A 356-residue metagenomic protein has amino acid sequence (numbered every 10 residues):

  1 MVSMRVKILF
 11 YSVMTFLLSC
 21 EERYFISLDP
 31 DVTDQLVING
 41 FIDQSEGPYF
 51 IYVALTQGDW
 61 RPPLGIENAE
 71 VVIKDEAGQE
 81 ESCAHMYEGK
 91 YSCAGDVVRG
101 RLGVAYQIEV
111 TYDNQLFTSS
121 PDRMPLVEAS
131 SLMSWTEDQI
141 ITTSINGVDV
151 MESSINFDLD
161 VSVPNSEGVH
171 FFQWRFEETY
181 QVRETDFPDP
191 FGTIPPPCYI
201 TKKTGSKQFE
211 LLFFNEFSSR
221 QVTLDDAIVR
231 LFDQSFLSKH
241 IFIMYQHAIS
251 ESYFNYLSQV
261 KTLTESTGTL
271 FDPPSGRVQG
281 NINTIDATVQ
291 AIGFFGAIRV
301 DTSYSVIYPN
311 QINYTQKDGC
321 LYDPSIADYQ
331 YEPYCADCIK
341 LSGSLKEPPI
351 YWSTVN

Functional and structural regions predicted by a protein language model:
M1-S3: Short, Lys/Arg-enriched N-terminal segments with co-localized hydrophobic residues within the first ~10-30 amino acids
R5-Y11: Sec-dependent signal peptide recognition, specifically the positively charged N-region followed immediately by
Y11-V13, N283: A periodicity- and composition-biased signal for non-globular, repetitive helical segments
F16-S19: C-terminal motif of bacterial Sec signal peptides marking the signal peptidase cleavage site
E21-N356: A sequence/structural signal for flexible, mid-protein segments enriched in small/helix-disrupting residues
